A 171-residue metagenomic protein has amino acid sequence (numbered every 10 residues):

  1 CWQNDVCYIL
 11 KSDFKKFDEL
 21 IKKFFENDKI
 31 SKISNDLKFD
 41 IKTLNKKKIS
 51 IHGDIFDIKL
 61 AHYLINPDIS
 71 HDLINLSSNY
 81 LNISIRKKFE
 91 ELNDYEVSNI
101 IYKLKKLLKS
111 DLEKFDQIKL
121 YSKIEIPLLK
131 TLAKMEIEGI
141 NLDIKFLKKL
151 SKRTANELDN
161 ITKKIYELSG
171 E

Functional and structural regions predicted by a protein language model:
C1-E113: Conserved DEDDh/DEDDy metal-dependent 3′-5′ exonuclease domain
H52, R86-E171: Mixed-charge, glycine-rich, non-catalytic linkers/tails in nucleic-acid processing enzymes
